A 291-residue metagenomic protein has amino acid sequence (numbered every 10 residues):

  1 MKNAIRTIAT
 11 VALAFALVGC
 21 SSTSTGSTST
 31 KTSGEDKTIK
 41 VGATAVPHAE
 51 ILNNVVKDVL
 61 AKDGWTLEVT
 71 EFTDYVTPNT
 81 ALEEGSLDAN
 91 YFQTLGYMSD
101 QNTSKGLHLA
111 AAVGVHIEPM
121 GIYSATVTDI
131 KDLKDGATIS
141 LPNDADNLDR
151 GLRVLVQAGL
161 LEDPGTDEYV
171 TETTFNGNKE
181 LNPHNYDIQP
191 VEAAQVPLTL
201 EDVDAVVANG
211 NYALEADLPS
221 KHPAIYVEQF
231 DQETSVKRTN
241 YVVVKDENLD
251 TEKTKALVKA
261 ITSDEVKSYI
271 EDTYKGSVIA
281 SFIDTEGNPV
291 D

Functional and structural regions predicted by a protein language model:
F15-G19: C-terminal motif of bacterial Sec signal peptides marking the signal peptidase cleavage site
S21-S24: Bacterial signal peptide processing site
G34-V46, W65-E71, T138-I139: Short, well-ordered beta-strand elements
V46-E68: Short, polar/charged alpha-helical segment
V69-T80, E168-L198: Short helix-initiation/N-cap motifs at beta->coil->alpha
A112-L161, K267: A conserved helix-loop-strand patch within extracytoplasmic ligand-binding domains of the periplasmic binding
P119-K131, R238-T251, A256: A bilobed periplasmic-binding-protein/Venus flytrap-type ligand-binding module shared by bacterial periplasmic
N147-V156, A260-F282: Periplasmic-binding protein-like
